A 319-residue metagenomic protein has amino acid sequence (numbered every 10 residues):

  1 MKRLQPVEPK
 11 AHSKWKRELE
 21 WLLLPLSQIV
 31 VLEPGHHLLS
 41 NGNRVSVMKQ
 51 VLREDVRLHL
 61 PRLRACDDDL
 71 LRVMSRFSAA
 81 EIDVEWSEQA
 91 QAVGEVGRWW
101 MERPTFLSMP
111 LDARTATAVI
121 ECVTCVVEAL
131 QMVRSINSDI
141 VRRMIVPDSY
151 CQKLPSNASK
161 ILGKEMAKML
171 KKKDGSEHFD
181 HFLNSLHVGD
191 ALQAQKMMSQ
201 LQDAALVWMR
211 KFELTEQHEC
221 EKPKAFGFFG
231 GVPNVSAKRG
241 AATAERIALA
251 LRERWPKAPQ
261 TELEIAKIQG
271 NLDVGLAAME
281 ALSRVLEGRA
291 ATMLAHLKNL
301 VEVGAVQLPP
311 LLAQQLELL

Functional and structural regions predicted by a protein language model:
M1-L19, L26, E54, L58-P61 (+1 more regions): Extended, alpha-helical interaction "stalks"
L39-V47: Short, glycine/charge-rich beta-strand/loop segments that flank catalytic centers and engage negatively charged groups
